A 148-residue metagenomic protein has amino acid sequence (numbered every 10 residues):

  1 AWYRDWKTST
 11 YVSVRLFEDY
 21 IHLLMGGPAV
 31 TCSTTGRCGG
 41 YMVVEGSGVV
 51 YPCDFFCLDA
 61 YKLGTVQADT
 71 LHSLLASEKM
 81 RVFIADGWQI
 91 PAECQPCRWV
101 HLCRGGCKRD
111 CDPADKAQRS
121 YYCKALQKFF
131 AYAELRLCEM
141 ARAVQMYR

Functional and structural regions predicted by a protein language model:
A1-L24, F55-R98: C-terminal accessory region of radical SAM enzymes
S9, V49, L58-Y61, Q89-R148: Radical SAM enzyme core and accessory elements
A29: Histidine/acidic-rich helix-loop-helix segments that form or flank divalent-metal centers in metalloenzyme catalytic
T35-C38: Short, small/polar residue-rich loop motifs at catalytic or cofactor-binding pockets
E45: Short, acidic, Ser/Thr-enriched surface-loop or helix-capping motifs
